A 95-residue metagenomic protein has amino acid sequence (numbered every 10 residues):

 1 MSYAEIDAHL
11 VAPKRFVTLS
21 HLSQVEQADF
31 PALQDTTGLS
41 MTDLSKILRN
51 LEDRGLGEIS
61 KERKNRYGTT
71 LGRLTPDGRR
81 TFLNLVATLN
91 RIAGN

Functional and structural regions predicted by a protein language model:
M1-Y3, H21, P76-N95: Amphipathic alpha-helical dimerization/coiled-coil segments that flank or bridge DNA-binding/regulatory modules
S2-D43, K64-N65, T69-R73: N-terminal helix-turn-helix DNA-binding core of bacterial DNA-binding proteins
L39-D53: Short amphipathic alpha-helical interaction segments
L48, R63-Y67, R80-N84: Short, structured secondary-structure boundary patches
G55-E62: A short, conserved structural fragment
